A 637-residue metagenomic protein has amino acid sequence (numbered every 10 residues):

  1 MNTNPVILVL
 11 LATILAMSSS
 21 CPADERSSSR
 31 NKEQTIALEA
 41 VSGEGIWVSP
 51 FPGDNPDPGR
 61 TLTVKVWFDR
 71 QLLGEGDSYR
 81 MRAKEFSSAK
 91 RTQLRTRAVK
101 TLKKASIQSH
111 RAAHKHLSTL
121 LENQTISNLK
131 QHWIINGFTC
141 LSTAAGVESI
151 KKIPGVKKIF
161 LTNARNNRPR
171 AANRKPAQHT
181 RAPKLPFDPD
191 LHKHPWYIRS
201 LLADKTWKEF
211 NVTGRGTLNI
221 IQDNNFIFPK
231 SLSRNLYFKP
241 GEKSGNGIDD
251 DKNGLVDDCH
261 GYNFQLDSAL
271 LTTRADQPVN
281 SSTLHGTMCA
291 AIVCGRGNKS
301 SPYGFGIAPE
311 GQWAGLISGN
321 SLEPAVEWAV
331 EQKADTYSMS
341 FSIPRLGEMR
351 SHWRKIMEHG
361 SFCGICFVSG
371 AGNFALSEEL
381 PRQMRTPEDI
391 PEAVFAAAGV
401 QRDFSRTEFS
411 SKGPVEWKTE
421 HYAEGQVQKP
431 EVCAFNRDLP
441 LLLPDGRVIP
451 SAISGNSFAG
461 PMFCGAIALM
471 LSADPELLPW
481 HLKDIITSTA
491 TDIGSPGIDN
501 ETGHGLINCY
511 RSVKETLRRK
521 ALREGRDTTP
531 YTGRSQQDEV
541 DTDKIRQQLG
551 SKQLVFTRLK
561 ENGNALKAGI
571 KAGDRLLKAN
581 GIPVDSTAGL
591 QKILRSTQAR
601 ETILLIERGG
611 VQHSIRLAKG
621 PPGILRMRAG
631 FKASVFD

Functional and structural regions predicted by a protein language model:
E25-Q178: Inhibitory N-terminal propeptides of secreted protease zymogens
R26, G53-G59, S78, H194 (+7 more regions): Subtilisin-like serine protease catalytic core
S28, K152-L218, F228-R234: Protease zymogen maturation seam
K208, T213-R215, R296-S301, W313-V394 (+2 more regions): Substrate-binding/access-modulating region of protease and related hydrolase catalytic domains
D223, R385-S472, E476: Extracellular S/T/G-rich loop segment that most often corresponds to the catalytic His/Ser-adjacent loop
S338, V432, S472-T532: C-terminal subdomain of the subtilisin-like protease fold in secreted/lumenal serine endopeptidases
A565-A588: Conserved PDZ fold ligand-binding element
K571, L577, Q591-A633: PDZ-domain C-terminal substructure recognizer with occasional recognition of PDZ-binding tails
